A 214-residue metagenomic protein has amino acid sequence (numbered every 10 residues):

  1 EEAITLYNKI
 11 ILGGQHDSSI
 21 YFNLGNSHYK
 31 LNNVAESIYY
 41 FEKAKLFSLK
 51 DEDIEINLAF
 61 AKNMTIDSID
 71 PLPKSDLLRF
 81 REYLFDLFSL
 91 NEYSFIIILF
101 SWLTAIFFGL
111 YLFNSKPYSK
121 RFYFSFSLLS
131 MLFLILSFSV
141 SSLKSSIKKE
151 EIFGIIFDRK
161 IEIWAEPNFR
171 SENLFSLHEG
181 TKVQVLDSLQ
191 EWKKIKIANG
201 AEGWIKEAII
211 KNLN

Functional and structural regions predicted by a protein language model:
K30, V34, P117-D158, W164-E172 (+2 more regions): Boundary regions of SH3-family modules and the immediately adjacent low-complexity/disordered segments in eukaryotic
P73-L112: Membrane-embedded alpha-helical segments of integral membrane proteins
